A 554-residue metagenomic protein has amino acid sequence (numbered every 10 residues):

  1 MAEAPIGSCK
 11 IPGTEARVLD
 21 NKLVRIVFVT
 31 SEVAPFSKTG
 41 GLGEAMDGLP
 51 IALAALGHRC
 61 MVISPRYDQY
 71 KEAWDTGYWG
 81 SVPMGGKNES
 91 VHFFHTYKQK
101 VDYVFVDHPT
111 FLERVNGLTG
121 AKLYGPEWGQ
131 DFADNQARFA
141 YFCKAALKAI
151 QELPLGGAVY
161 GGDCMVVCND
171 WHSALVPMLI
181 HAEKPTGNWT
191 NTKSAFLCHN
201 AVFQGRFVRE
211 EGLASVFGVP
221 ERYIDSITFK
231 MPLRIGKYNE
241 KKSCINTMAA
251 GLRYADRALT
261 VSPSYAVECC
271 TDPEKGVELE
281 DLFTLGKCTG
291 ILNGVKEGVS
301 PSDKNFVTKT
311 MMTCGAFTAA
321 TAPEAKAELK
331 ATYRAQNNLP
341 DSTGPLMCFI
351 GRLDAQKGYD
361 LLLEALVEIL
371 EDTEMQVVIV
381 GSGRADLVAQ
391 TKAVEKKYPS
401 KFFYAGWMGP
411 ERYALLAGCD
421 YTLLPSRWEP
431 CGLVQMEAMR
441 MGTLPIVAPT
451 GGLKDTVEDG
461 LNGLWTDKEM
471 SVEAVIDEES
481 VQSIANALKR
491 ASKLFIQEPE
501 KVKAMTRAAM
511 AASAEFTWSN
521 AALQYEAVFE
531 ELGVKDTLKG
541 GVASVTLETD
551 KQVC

Functional and structural regions predicted by a protein language model:
M1-C554: Catalytic cores of nucleotide-sugar-dependent glycosyltransferases that transfer UDP/GDP/TDP-activated
